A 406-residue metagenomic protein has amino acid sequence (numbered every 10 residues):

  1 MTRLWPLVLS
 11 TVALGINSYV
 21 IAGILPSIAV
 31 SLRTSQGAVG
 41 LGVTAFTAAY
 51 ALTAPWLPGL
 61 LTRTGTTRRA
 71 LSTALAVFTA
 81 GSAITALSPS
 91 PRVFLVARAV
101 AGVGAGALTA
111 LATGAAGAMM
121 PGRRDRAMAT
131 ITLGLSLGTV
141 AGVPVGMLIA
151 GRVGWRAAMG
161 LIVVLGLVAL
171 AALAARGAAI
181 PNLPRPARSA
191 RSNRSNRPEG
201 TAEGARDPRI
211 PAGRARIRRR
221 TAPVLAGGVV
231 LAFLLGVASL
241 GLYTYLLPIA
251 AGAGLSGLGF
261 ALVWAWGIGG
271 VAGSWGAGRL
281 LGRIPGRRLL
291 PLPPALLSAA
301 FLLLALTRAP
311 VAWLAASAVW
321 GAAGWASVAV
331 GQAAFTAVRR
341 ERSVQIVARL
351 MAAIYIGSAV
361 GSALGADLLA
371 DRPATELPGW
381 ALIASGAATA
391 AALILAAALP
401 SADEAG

Functional and structural regions predicted by a protein language model:
S31-R33, G65, L87-V93, T307-R308: Helix-breaking motifs and short loop linkers at transmembrane-helix boundaries and internal kinks in secondary membrane
L52-P89: Conserved MFS/SLC helix-loop-helix module at the cytosolic interface between two early adjacent transmembrane helices
T53-T66, G273-G286, L369: Helix-to-loop junctions at the C-terminal end of transmembrane segments in multipass secondary transporters
G81, R92-A101, V311-V319: Paired small-residue
P91, P121, T130-A178: Helix-loop-helix hairpin linking two adjacent transmembrane segments in secondary transporters
A97-L135: Cytoplasmic helix-loop-helix junction between adjacent transmembrane helices in 12-TM secondary transporters
R288-G331: C-terminal transmembrane helical hairpin of 12-TM major facilitator-type secondary transporters
E341-A374: A late C-terminal transmembrane helix in Major Facilitator Superfamily
